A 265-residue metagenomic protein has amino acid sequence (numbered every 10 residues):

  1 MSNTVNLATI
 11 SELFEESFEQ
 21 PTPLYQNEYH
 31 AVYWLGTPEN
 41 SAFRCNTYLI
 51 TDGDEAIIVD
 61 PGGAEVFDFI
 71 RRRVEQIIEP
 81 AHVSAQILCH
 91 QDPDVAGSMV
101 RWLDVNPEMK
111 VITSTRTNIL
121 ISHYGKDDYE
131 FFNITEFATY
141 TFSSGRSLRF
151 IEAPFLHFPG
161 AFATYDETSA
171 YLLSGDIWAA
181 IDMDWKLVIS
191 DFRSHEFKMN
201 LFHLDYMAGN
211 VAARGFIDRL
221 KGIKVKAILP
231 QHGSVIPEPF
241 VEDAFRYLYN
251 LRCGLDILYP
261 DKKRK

Functional and structural regions predicted by a protein language model:
T9-E12, S17, N27, M109-A161 (+1 more regions): Metallo-beta-lactamase
F18-E75, F162-G175: Conserved beta-strand hairpin/beta-sheet module of binuclear metal-dependent hydrolase folds, prominently
W34-E39, G62-A64, I87-H90, L148-P154 (+1 more regions): Short, flexible loop segments at the rims of nucleotide/cofactor-binding pockets, characterized by
V59-P61, V83-Q91, K110-T115, L172-D176 (+2 more regions): Active-site neighborhood of phospho(di)ester-bond hydrolases with catalytic His/Asp-centered motifs
G63-A64, P93, A179, V235: Short, glycine/acidic-enriched loop or turn micro-motifs at the edges of active sites
V66-I112: Active-site metal-binding motif and surrounding structural segment of the metallo-beta-lactamase
P154-P230, S234-P239, N250-L251: Metallo-beta-lactamase
H232-K265: Binuclear metal-ion centers of metallo-dependent hydrolases, dominated by the metallo-beta-lactamase
